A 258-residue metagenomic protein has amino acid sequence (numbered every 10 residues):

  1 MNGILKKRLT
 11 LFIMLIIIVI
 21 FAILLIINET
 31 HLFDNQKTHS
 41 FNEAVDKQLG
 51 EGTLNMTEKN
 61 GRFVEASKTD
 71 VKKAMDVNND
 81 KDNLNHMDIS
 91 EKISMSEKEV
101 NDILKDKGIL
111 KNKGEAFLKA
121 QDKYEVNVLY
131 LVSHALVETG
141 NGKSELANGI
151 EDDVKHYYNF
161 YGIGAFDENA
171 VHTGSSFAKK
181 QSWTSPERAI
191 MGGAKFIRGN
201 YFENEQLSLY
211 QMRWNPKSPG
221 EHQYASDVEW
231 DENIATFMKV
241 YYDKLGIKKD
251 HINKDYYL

Functional and structural regions predicted by a protein language model:
N2-L129, N141-L258: Catalytic cores of secreted/periplasmic lytic hydrolases that degrade extracellular macromolecules
E138: Pyridoxal 5′-phosphate
